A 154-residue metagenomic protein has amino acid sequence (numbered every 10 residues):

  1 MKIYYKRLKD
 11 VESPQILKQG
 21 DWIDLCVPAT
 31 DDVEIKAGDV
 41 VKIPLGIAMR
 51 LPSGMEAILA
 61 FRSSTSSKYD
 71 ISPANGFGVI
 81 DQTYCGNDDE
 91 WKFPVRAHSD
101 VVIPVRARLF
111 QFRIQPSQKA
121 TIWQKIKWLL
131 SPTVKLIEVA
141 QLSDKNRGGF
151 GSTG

Functional and structural regions predicted by a protein language model:
M1-G154: DUTPase catalytic domain/fold
